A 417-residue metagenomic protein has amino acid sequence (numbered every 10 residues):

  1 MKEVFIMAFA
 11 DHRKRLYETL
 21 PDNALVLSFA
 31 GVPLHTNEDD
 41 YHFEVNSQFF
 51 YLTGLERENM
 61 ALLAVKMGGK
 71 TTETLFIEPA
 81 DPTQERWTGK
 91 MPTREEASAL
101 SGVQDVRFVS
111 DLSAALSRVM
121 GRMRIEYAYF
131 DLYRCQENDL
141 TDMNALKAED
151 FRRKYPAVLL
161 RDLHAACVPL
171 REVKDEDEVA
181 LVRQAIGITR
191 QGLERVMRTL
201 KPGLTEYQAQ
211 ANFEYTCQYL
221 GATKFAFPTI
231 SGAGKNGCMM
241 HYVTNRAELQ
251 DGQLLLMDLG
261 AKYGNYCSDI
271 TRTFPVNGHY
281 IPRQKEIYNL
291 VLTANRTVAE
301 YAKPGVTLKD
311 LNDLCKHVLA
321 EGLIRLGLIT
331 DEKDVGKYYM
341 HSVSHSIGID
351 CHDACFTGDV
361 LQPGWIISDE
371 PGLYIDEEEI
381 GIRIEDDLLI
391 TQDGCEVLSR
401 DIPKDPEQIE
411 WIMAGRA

Functional and structural regions predicted by a protein language model:
M1-A417: Active-site neighborhoods and metal-handling regions in enzymes and metal-associated proteins
